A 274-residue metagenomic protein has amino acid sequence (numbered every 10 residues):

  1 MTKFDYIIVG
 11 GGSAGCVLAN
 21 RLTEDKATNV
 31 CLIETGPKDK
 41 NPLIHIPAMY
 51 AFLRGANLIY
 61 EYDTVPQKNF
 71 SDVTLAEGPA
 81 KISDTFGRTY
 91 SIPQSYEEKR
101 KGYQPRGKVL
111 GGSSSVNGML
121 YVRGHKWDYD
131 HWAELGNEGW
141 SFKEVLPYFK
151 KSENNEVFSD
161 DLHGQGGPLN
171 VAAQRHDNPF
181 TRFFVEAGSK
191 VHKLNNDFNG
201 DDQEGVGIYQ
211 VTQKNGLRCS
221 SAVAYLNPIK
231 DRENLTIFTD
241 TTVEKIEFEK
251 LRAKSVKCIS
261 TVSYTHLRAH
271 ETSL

Functional and structural regions predicted by a protein language model:
M1-R268: N-terminal redox-cofactor-binding region of secreted/periplasmic oxidoreductases
A269-L274: A short, hydrophobic C-terminal helix/tail in secreted or cell-surface proteins
